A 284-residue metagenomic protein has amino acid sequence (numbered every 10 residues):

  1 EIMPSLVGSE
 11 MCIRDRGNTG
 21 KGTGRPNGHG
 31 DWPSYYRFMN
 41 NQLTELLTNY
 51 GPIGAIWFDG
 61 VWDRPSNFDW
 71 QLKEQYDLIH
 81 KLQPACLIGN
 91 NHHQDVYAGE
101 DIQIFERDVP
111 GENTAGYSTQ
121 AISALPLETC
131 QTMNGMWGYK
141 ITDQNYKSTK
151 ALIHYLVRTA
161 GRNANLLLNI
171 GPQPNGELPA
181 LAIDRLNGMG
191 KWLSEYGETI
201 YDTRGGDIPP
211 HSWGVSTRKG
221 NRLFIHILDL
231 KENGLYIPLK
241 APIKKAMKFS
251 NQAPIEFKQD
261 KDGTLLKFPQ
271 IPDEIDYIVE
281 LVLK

Functional and structural regions predicted by a protein language model:
E1-E10: Positively charged, low-complexity/disordered segments
S9-E10, R14-K284: Mature catalytic domains of secreted/periplasmic carbohydrate-active enzymes
